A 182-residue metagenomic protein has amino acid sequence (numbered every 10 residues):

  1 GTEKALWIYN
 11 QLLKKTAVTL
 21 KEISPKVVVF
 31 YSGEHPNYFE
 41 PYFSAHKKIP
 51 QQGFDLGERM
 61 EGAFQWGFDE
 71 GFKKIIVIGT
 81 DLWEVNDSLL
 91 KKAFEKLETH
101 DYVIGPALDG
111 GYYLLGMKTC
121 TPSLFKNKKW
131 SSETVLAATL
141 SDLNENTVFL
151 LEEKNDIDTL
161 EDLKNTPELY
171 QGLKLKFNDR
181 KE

Functional and structural regions predicted by a protein language model:
G1-L6: Glycine-rich N-terminal loop/short-helix segment of MobA-like nucleotidyltransferase
W7-P25: A short, N-terminal amphipathic alpha-helix
P25-E34: Short beta-strand/loop segment that forms part of the nucleotide-sugar
P41-K74, S132: Short phosphate-binding loop-to-helix
I76-I78: Short aromatic-hydrophobic micro-motifs that form the base-stacking/packing surface for donor nucleotide recognition
W83-G111: Conserved donor-nucleotide/metal-binding helix-loop-beta segment in metal-dependent transferases, i.e., the alpha-helix
T121-L140: Short, glycine-/small-residue-rich phosphate/pyrophosphate-handling segment
A137-E182: Conserved alpha/beta core of the MobA/IspD/sugar-nucleotide pyrophosphorylase nucleotidyltransferase superfamily
